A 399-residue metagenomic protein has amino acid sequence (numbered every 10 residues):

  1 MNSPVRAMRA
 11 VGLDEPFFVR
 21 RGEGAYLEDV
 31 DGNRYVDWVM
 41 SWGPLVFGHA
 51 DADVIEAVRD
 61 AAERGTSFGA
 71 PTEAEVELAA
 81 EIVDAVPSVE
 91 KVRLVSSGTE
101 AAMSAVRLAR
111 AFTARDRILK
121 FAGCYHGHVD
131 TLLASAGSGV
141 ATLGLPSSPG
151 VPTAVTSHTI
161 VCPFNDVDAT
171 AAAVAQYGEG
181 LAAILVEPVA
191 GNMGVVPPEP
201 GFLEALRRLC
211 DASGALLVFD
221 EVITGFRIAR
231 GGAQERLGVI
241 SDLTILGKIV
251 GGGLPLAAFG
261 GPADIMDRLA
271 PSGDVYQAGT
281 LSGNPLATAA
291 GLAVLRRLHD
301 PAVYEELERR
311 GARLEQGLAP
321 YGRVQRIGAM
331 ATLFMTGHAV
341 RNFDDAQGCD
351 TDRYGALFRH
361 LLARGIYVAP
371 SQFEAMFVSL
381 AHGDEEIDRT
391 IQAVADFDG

Functional and structural regions predicted by a protein language model:
M1-G399: Conserved N-terminal phosphate-binding loop of PLP-dependent enzymes in the Aspartate aminotransferase
